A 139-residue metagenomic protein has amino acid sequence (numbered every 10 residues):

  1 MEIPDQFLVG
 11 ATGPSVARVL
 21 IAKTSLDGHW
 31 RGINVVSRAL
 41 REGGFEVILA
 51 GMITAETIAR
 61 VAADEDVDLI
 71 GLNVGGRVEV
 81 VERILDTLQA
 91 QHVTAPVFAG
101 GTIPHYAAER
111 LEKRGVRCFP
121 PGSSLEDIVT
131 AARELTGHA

Functional and structural regions predicted by a protein language model:
M1-I48, H138-A139: ATP-dependent carboxylate/acyl-activation modules
I33, S37-C118, G122-S124: Cofactor-cradling patches in redox/metallo enzymes
S123-G137: Two-component system phosphotransfer/interaction surface
